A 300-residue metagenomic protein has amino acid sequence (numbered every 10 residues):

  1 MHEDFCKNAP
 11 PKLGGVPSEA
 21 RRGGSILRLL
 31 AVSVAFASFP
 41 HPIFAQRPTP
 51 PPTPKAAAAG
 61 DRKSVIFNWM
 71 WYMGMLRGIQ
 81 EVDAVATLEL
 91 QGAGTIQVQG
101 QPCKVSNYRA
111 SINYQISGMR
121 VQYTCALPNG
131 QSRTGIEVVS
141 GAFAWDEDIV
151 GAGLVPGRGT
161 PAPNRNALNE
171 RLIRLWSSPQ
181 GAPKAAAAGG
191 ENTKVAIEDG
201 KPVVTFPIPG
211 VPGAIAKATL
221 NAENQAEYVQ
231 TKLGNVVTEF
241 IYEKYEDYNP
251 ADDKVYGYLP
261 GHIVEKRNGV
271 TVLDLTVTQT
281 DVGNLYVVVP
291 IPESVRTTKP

Functional and structural regions predicted by a protein language model:
L13-G15: Glycine-biased, low-complexity coil/linker segments
R28-F39: Bacterial N-terminal signal peptides
I43-A45: Boundary at the C-terminal end of the N-terminal hydrophobic targeting segment
R47, P51, A58-V65, G141-A222 (+2 more regions): Flexible, processing/modification-adjacent segments and terminal tails in exported/periplasmic/extracellular proteins
S64-G153, G189-E191, I197: N-terminal mature ectodomain segment of secretory-pathway/periplasmic proteins
G200-T297: Gly/Pro-enriched, hydrophobic low-complexity segments that function as extracytoplasmic propeptides/linkers
